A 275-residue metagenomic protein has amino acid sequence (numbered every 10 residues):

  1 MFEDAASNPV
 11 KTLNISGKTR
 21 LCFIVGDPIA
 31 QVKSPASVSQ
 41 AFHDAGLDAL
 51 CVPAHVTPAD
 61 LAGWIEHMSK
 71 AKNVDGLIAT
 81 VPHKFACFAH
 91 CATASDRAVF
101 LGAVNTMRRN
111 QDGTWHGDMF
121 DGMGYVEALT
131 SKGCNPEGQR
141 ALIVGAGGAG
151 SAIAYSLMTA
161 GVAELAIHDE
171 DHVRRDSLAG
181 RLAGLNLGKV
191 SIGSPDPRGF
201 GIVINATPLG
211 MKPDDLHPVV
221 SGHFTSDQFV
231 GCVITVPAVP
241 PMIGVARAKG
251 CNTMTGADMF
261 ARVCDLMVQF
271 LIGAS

Functional and structural regions predicted by a protein language model:
F2, I15-K132: Phosphate/diphosphate ligand-binding glycine-rich loop within oxidoreductases
I15-S16, P136-E137, G161, V219-Q228: Short, conserved loop/helix-junction motifs that constitute active-site signature segments in enzyme catalytic cores
G26, M119, L129, C134 (+2 more regions): Glycine-rich adenosine-cofactor-binding loop
F100-T106, L209, H223-F260: ADP-ribose/adenylate-binding Rossmann-like module
T159-E164, K249-N252: Conserved S-adenosyl-L-methionine
V162-G184: NAD(P)-binding Rossmann-fold cofactor-contacting core
N186-F200, G222: Short acidic low-complexity segments
P195-L216, G231: Rossmann-like NAD(P)-binding element
